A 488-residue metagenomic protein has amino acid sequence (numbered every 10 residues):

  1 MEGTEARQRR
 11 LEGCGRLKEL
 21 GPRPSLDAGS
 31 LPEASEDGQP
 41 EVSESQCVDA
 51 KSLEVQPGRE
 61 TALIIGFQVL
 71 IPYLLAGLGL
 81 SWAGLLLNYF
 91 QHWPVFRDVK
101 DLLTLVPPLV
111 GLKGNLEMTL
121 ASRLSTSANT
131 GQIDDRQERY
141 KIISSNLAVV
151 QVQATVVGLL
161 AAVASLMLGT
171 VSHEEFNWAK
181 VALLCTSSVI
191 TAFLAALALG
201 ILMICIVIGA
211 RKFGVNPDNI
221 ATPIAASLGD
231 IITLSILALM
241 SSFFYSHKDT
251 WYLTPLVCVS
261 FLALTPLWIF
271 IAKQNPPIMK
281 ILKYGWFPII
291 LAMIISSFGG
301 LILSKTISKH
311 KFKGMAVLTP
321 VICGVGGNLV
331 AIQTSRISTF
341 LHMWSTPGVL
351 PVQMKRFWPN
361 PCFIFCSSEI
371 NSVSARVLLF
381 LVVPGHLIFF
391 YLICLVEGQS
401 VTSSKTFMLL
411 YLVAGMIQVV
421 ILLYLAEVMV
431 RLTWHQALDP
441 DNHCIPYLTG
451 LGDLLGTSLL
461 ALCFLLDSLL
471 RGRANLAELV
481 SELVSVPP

Functional and structural regions predicted by a protein language model:
M1-L184, L199, M203, I208 (+8 more regions): Intrinsically disordered, low-complexity regions flanking or connecting the multi-pass transmembrane cores of membrane
E2-R7, K18, A195-S227, L237 (+10 more regions): Membrane-interacting alpha-helical segments
L74, L103-N115, I143-T155, C185-F193 (+8 more regions): Transmembrane helix-bundle signature of multi-pass membrane transporters/permeases
G79-L87, Q91, A121, S125 (+18 more regions): Alpha-helical membrane-inserting segments
V189, F193-L194, Y245-G300, M416: Core mid-bundle transmembrane helix pairs that form the ion/substrate translocation pathway in diverse multi-pass
G229-T233, R356-I364, G452-S458: Cytosolic juxtamembrane regulatory segments of multi-pass membrane proteins
W286-P359: Transmembrane helical segments that form the transport core of multi-pass membrane transport proteins
V373-K405: Active-site pocket-lining segment
